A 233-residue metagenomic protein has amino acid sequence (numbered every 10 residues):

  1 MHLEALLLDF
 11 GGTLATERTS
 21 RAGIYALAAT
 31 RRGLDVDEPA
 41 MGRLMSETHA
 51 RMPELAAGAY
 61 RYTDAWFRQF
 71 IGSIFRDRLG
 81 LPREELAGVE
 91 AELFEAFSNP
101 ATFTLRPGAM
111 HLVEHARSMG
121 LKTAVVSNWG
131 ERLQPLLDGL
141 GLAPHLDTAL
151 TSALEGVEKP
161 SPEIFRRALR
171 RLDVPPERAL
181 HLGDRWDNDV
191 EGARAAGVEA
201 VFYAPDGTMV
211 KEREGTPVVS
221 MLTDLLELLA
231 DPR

Functional and structural regions predicted by a protein language model:
M1-H111, S118-M119: N-terminal helical cap/lid subdomain that shapes the substrate entry/recognition surface in HAD-like hydrolases
M1-L8, T16, V36-P39, L81-G88 (+3 more regions): Asp-based, Mg2+/Mn2+-dependent phosphohydrolase catalytic module
